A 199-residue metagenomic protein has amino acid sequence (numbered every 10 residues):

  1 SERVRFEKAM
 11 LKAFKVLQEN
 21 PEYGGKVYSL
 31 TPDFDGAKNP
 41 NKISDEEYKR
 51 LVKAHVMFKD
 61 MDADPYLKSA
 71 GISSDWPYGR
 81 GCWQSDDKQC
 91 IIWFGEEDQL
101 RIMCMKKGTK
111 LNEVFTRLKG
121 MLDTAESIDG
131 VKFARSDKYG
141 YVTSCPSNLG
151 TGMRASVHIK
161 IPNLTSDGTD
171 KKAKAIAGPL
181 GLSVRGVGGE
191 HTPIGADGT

Functional and structural regions predicted by a protein language model:
S1-G140, C145-P146, M153-R154, T165-T199: Long, Pro/Ser/Thr-rich low-complexity/intrinsically disordered regulatory tracts in eukaryotic proteins
A155-I159: DPxDG-like acidic metal-binding loop motif
K160-L164: Internal glycine-rich alpha/beta core junctions
